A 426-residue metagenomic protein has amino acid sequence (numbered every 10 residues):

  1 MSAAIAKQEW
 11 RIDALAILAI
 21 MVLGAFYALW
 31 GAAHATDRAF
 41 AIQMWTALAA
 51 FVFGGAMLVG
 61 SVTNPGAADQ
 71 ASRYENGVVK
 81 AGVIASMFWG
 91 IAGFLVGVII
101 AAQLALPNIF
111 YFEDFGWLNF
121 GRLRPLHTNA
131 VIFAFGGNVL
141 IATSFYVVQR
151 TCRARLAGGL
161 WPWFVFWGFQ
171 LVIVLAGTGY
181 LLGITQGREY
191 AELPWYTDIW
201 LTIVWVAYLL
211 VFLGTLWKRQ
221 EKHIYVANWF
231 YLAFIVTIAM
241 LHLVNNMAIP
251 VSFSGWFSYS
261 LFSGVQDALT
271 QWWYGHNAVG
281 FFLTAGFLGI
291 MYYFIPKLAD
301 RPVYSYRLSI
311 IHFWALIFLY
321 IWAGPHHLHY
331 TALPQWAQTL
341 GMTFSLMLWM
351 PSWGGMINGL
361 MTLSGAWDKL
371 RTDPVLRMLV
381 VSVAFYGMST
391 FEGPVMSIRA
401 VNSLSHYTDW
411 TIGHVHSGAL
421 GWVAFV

Functional and structural regions predicted by a protein language model:
S2-I5, A68-A81, W367: Cytosolic juxtamembrane amphipathic/interface segments immediately preceding and feeding into a transmembrane helix
A4, L360-R371, H406-Y407: Alpha-helical transmembrane segments
E9-A33, F40-P65, K80-I184, W195-L216 (+6 more regions): Hydrophobic cores of alpha-helical transmembrane segments in multi-pass integral membrane proteins
G66-Y74, K218, V226: Flexible interhelical linker loops that connect adjacent transmembrane helices in multi-pass membrane transporters
G187-A191: Extended, aromatic/histidine-rich regions of cofactor-dependent oxidoreductases associated with respiratory
F253-D267: Short, flexible helix-coil linker/hinge segments at the edges of structured domains or between repeats
N402-T411: Flexible, glycine/threonine-enriched loop-and-boundary segments that flank and lead into catalytic domains of large
